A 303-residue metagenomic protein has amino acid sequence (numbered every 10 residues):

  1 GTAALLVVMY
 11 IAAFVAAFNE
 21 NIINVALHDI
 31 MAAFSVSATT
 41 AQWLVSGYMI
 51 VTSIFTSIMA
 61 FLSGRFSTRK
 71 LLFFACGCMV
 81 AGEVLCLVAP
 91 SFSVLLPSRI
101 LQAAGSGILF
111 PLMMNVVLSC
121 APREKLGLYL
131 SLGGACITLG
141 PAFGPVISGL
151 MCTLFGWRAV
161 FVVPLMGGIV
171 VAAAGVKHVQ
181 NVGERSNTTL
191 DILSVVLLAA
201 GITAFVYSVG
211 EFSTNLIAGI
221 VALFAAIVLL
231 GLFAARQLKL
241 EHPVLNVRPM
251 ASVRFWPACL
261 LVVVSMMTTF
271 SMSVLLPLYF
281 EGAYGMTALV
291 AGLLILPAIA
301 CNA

Functional and structural regions predicted by a protein language model:
G1, S37, P90, V94-P97 (+5 more regions): Membrane-interfacial loop-to-transmembrane-helix junctions in polytopic alpha-helical membrane proteins
G1-L5, D191-L193: N-terminal membrane topogenic signal
A3-F18, I23-V25, F34-Y48, S53 (+10 more regions): 12-transmembrane solute porter fold
V15, L27, C78-M79, L85 (+10 more regions): Hydrophobic residues within membrane-embedded alpha-helical segments of Major Facilitator Superfamily
L27-I30, V117, M151, V179 (+4 more regions): Hydrophobic alpha-helical interface/terminus motif in multipass membrane transporters
M31, A89, G105, A121-P122 (+3 more regions): Short helix-loop-helix connector
T56, A60-L193: Helix-loop-helix hairpins in multi-pass membrane proteins, especially solute transporters
T153-L261, T268, L294: Hydrophobic transmembrane-helix bundles of small-molecule transporters
